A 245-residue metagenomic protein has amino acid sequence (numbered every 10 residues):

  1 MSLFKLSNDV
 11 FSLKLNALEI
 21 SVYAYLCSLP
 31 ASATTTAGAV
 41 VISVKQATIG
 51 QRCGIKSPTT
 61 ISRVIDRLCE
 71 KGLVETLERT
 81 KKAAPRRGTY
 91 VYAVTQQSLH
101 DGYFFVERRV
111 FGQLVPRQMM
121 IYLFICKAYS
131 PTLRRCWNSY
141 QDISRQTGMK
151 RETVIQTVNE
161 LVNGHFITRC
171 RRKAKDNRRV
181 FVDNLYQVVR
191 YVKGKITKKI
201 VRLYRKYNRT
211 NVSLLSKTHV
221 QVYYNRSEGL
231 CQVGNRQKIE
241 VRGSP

Functional and structural regions predicted by a protein language model:
M1-P245: Electropositive, intrinsically flexible nucleic-acid-contacting patches
